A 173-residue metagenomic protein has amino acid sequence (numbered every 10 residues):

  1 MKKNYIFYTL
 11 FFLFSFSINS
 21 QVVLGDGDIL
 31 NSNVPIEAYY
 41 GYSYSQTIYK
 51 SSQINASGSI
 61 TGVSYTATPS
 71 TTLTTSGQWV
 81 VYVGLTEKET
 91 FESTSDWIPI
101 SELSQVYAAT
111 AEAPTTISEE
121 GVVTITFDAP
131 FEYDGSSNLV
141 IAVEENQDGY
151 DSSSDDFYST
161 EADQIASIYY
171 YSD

Functional and structural regions predicted by a protein language model:
N4-F16: Sec-dependent N-terminal signal peptides
F14-S43: Boundary/junction segments of secreted and surface-exposed precursor proteins
V22-L30, I54-S57, T75-V80: N-terminal/edge-of-domain interface segments
L30-Y39, T72, I100-T110: Surface-exposed, low-complexity/disordered Ser/Thr/Gly/Pro/Asn-rich loops and linkers
Y40-I54, V122-T126: Short beta-strands within extracellular/lumenal beta-sheet-rich domains
N55, G77, Y82-D163: Aromatic- and Gly/Pro-enriched, solvent-exposed loop/edge beta-strand patches characteristic of beta-rich domains
G58-S70, I141: A short beta-strand element within beta-rich, extracytoplasmic domains of secreted/secretory-pathway proteins
I165-D173: PGST-rich, cysteine-poor low-complexity/disordered linker and tail segments that act as flexible spacers
